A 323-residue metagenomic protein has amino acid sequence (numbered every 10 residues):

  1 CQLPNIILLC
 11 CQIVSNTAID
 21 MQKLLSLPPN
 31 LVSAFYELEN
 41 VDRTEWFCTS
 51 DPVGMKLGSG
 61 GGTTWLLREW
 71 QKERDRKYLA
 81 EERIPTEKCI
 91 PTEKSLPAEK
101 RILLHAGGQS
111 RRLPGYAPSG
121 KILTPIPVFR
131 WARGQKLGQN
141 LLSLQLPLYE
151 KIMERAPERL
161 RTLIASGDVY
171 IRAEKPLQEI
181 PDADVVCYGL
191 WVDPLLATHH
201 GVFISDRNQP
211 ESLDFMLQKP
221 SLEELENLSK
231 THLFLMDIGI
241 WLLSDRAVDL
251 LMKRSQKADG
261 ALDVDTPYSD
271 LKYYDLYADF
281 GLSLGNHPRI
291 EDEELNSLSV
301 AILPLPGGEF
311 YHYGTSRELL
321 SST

Functional and structural regions predicted by a protein language model:
L3-T323: Unchanged
